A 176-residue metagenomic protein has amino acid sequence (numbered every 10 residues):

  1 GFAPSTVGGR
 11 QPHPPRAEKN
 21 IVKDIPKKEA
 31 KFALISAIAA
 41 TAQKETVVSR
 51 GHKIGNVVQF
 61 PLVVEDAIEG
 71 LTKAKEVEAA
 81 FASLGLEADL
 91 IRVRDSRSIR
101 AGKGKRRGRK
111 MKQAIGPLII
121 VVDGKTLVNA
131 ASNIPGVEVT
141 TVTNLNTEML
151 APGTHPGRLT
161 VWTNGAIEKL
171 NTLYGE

Functional and structural regions predicted by a protein language model:
A3-E176: Extended polybasic, low-complexity segments that bind anionic RNA or targeting/receptor surfaces
